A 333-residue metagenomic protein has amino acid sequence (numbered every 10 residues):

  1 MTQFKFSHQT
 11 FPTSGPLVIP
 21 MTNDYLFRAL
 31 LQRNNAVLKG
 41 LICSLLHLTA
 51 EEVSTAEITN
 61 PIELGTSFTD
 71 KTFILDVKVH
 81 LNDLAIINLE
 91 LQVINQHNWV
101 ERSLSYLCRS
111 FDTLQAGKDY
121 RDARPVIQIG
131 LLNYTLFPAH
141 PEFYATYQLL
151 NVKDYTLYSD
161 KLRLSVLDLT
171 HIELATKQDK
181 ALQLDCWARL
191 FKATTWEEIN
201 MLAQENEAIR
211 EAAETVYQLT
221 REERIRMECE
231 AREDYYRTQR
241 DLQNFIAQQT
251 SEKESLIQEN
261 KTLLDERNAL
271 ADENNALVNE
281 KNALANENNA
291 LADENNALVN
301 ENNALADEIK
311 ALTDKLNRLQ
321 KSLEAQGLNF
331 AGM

Functional and structural regions predicted by a protein language model:
M1-M333: Elongated, amphipathic alpha-helical interaction scaffolds
